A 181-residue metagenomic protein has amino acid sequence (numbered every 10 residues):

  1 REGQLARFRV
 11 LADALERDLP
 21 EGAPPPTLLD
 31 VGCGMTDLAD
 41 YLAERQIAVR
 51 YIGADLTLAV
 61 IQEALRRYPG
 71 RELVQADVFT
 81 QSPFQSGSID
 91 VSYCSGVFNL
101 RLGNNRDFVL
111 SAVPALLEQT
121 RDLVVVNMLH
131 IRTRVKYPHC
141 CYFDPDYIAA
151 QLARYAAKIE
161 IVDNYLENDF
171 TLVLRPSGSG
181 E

Functional and structural regions predicted by a protein language model:
G3-A23: Conserved alpha-helix/loop element of class I SAM-dependent methyltransferases that forms part of the SAM/SAH-binding
L29, M35-T80: Class I SAM-dependent methyltransferase SAM/SAH-binding core
T80-S86: Short conserved loop adjoining the S-adenosyl-L-methionine
Y93: A conserved beta-strand element that flanks and buttresses the S-adenosyl-L-methionine
R101-V113: A short, conserved alpha-helix within the catalytic core of class I
T120-L129: Conserved beta-strand signature within the Rossmann-like core of class I S-adenosyl-L-methionine
C140-A156: Short alpha-helix
D163-E181: Core SAM-dependent methyltransferase catalytic element
